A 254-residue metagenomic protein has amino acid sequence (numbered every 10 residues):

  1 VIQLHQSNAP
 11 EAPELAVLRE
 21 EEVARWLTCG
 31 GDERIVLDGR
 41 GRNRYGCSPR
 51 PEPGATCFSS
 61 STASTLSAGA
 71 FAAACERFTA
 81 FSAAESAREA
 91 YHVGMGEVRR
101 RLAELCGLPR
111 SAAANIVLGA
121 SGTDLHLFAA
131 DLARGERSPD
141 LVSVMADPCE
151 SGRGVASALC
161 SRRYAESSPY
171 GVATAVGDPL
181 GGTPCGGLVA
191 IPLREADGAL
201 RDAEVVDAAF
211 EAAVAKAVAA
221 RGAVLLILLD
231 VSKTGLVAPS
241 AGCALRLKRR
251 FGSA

Functional and structural regions predicted by a protein language model:
Q3-L37, G41-R44, S61-D124, F128 (+5 more regions): Conserved N-terminal alpha-helix of the aminotransferase class I/II PLP-enzyme fold
L27-C29, R34-A63, D202-A217: Extracellular distal adhesion/interaction modules in secreted or cell-surface proteins
P53, A113, S138-D140, R221-V224 (+1 more regions): A general structural motif
S59-T62, D147-P148, L228-K233: Structural motif
A114-L118, A129-D131, V142, G242-A254: Secondary-structure-rich domain cores
L127-L132, G152-L159, G235-G242: A short acidic (Asp/Glu
P139-V144, S157-C160, R249: PLP-dependent class I/II
T174, D178-A254: Active-site phosphate-binding strand-loop segment of PLP-dependent enzymes
